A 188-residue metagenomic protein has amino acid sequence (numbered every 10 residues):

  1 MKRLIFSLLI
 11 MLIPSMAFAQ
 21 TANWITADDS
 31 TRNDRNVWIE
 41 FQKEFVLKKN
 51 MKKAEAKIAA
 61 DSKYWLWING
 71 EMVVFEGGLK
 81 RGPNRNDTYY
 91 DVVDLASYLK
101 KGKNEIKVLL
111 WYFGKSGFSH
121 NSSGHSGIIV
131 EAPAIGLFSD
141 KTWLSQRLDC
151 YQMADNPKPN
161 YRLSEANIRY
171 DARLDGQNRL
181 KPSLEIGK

Functional and structural regions predicted by a protein language model:
M1-T21: Bacterial Sec-dependent N-terminal signal peptides
T21-T31, K107-K188: An acidic-aromatic loop/edge-strand motif
D29-I39, L79-T88: Extracellular beta-rich ligand/substrate-recognition surface
R35-L47, T88-L95: Short beta-strands within extracellular/lumenal beta-sheet-rich domains
E40-Q42, K53, D61-K63, Y90-V92 (+3 more regions): Extracellular structured ligand-interaction cores
K48, K52-W67, I106-V108: Aromatic-lined ligand-binding clefts that engage carbohydrates, nucleic acids, or primary amines
N50-K52, A96-E105, E131-S139: A short, structured loop/turn motif at beta-sheet edges
W65-S123: Beta-strand-rich ligand-recognition modules
